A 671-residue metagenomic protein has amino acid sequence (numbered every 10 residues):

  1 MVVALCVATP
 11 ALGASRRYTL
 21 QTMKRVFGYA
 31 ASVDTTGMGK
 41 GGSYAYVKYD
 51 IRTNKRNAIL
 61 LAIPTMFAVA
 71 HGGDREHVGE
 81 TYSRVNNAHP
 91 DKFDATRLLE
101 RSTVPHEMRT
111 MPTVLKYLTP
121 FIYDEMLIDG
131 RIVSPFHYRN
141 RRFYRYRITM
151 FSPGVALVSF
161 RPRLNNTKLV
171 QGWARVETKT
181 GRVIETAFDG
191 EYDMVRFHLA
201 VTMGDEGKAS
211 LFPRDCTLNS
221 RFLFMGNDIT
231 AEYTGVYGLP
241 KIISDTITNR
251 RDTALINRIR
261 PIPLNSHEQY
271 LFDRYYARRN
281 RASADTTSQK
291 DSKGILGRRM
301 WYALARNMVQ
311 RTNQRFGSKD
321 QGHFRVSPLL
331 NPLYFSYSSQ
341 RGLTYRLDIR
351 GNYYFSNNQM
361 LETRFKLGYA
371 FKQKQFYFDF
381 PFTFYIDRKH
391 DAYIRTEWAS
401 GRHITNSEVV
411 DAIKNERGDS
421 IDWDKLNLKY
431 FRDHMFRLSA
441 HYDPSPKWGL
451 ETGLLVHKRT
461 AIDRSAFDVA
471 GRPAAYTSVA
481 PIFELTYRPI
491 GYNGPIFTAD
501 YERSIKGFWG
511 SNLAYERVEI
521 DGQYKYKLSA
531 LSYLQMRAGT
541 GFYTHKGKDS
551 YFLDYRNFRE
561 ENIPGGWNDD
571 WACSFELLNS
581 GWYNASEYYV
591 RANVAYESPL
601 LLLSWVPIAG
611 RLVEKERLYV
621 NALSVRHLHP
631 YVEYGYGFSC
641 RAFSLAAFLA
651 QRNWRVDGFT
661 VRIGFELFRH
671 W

Functional and structural regions predicted by a protein language model:
M1-C6: Bacterial N-terminal signal peptides
A8-S15: Boundary at the C-terminal end of the N-terminal hydrophobic targeting segment
S15-T110, I243-S244, R251-A277, A282-D285: Solvent-exposed N-terminal domain segments of exported/luminal and surface proteins
S43-V47, Y144, V170-A174, I184-T186 (+11 more regions): One face of beta-strands
K48-K55, S220-N227, G238-D245, S400-N406 (+1 more regions): Short, conserved secondary-structure transition motifs
D94-A156, F160-V170: Flexible, processing/modification-adjacent segments and terminal tails in exported/periplasmic/extracellular proteins
K116-Y123, L127-I132, T253-W671: Exposed, low-structure sequence patches enriched in small/polar residues
R145-D252: Gly/Pro-enriched, hydrophobic low-complexity segments that function as extracytoplasmic propeptides/linkers
